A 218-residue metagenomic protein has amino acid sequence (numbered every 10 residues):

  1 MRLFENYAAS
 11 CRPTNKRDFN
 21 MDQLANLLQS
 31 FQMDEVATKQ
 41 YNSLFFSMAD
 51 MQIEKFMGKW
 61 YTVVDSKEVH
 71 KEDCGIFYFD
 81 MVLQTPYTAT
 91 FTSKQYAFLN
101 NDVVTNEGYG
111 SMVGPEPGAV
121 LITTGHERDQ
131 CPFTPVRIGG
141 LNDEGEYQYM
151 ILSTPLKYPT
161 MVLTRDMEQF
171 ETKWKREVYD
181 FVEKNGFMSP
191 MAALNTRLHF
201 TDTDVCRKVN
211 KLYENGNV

Functional and structural regions predicted by a protein language model:
M1-V218: A beta-rich soluble binding module of mature secreted/lumenal proteins
